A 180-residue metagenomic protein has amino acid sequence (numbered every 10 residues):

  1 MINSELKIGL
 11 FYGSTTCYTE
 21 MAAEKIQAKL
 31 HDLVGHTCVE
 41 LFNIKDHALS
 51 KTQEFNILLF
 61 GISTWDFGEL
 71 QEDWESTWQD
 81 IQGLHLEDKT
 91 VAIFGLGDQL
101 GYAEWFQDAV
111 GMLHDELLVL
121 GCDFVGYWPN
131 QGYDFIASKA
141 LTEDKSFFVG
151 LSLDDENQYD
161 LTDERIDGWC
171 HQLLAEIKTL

Functional and structural regions predicted by a protein language model:
I2-L6, L33, T52-L180: FMN-binding flavodoxin-like domain, especially the glycine-rich phosphate-binding loop
I8-I26: N-terminal beta1-alpha1 ligand-phosphate binding loop
G13-S14, E20, C38, I57 (+1 more regions): Intrinsically disordered, low-complexity regions enriched in small/polar residues
K25-H36: A short, Lys/Arg-enriched amphipathic alpha-helix followed by its capping loop at the start of a domain
H36-A48: A short beta-strand-loop structural module common to alpha/beta enzyme folds
